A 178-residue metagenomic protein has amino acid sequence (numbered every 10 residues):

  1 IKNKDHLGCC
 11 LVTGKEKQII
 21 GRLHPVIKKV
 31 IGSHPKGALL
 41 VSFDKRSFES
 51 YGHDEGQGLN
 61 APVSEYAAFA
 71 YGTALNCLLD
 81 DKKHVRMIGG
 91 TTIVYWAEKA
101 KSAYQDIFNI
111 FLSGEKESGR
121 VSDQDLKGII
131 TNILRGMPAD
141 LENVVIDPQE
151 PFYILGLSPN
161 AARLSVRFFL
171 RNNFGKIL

Functional and structural regions predicted by a protein language model:
I1, K17-L178: Extended alpha-helical scaffolding segments
K4-D5: Flanking scaffold residues of small Cys/His-coordinated metal-binding clusters
C9: The −1 position to Zn-ligating cysteines in a subset of zinc-ribbon hairpins
T13: Short Cys/His-rich metal-coordination motifs, predominantly Zn2+-binding knuckles/fingers
